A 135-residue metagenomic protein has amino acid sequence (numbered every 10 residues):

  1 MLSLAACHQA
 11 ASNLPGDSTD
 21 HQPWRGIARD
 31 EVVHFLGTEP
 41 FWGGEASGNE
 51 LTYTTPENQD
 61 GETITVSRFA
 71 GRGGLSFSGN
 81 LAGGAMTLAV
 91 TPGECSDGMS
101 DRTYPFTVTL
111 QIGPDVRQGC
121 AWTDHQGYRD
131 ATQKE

Functional and structural regions predicted by a protein language model:
M1, A89, P114-D115: Processing junctions and N-termini across compartments
S3-A6: C-terminal motif of bacterial Sec signal peptides marking the signal peptidase cleavage site
H8-A10: Bacterial signal peptide processing site
P15-T38: Post-signal peptide N-terminal segment of mature Sec-exported envelope proteins
D30-A89, D124: Central antiparallel beta-sheet cores of small beta-barrel/beta-sandwich binding domains
A85-T103: Acidic, glycine-rich flexible loop segments
R102-E135: C-terminal partner/receptor-binding element of secreted or periplasmic proteins
